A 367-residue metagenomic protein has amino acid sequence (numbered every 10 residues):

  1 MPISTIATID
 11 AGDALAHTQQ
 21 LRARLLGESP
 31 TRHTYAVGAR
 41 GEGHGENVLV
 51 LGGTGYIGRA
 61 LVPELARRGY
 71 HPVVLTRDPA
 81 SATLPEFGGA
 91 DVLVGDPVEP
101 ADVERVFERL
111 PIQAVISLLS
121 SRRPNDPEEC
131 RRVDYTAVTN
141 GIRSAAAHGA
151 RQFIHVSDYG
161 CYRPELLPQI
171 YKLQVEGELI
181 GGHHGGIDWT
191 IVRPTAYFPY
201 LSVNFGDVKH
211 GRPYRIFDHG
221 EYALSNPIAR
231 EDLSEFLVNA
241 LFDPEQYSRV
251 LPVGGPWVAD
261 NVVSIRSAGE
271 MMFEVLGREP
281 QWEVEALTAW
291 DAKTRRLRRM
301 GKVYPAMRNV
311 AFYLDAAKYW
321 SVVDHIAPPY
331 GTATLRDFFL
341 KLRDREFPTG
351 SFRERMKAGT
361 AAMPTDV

Functional and structural regions predicted by a protein language model:
P2, A11-H71, R77-F87, E99-P100 (+4 more regions): Oxidoreductase cofactor-interface core, primarily capturing Rossmann-like NAD(P)-dependent enzymes
I3, I9-R22, E28-A36, W320-V367: Amphipathic terminal alpha-helices
L49, H71, A80-A147, Y162: NAD(P)H-binding glycine-rich loop region in Rossmannoid oxidoreductase-like domains and their noncatalytic homologs
V92, W189, P280-V284: Generic structural signal for residues in well-ordered beta-strands
E104, T139-I142, R230-V238, T332-L340: Short, amphipathic alpha-helical "lid/cap" segments that border enzyme active or binding sites
A114-I116, R151-I154, T190: Conserved catalytic-site loops of classical short-chain dehydrogenases/reductases
D158: Residue(s) in the substrate-gating loop at a strand-loop-helix junction that position the organic substrate next
I265, G269-K318, A361-V367: Terminal hydrophobic/aromatic helix or amphipathic segment near a protein terminus
